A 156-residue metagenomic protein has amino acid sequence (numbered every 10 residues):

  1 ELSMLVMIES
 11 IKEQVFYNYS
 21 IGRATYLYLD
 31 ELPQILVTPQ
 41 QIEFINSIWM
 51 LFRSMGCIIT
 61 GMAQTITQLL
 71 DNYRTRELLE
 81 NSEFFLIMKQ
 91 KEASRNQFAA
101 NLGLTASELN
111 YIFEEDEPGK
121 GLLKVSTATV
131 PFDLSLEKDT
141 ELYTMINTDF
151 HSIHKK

Functional and structural regions predicted by a protein language model:
E1-E13, Y17, I21, I112-K156: Conserved P-loop NTPase motor module
E1-I112, K138: Conserved P-loop NTPase motor cores
